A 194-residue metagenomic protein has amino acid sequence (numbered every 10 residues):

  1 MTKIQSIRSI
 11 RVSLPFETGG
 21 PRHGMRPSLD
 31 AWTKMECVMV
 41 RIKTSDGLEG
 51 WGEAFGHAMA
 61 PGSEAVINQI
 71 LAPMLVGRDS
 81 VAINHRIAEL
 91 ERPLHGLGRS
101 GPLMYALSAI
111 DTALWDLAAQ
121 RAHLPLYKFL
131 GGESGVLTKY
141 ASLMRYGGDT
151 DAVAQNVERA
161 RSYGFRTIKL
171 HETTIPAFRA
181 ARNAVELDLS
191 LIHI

Functional and structural regions predicted by a protein language model:
M1-W51, F55: Structured beta-strand/loop patches that form or line metal/cofactor-binding pockets in enzymes
I7, K43-R121: Metal- or metallocofactor-binding catalytic centers and their adjacent structured scaffolds across diverse enzyme
M39, T138-Y140, R166-K169, D188-S190: Structural preference for beta-strand elements that scaffold enzyme active sites
L107, L170-H171: Glycine- and other small-residue-rich loops at beta-strand/loop junctions that grip anionic moieties
L137-A152: Active-site mouth loops of central-metabolism enzymes
D151-R166: Alpha/beta enzyme core
E172-V185: Active-site-adjacent beta->alpha loops and helix N-cap segments on the catalytic face of soluble alpha/beta enzymes
I192-I194: Conserved small/polar residues in nucleotide/adenosyl-binding loops
